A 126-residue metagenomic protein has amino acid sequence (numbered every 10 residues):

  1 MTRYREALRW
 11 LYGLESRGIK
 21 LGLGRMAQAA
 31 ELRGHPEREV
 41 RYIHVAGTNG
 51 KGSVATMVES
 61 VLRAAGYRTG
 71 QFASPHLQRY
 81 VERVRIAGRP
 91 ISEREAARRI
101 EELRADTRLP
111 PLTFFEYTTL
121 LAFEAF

Functional and structural regions predicted by a protein language model:
M1-G47, V54, S60-A65, F72: Short functional linear segments
L23, A27-R38, A64-F126: ATP-dependent carboxylate-amine ligase catalytic core
N49-K51, H76-L77: Short active-site-proximal "capping" loops at secondary-structure junctions
V54-A55, V81: Short glycine-/acidic-enriched loop or helix-start segments at secondary-structure transitions that form or flank
